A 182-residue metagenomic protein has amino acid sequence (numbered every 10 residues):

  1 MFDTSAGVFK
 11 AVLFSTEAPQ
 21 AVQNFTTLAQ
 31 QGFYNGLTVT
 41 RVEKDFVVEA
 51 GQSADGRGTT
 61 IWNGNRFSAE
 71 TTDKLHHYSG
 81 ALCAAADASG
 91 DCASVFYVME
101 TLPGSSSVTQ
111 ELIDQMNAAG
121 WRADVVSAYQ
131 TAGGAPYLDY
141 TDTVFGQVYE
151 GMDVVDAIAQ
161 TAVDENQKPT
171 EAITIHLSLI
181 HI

Functional and structural regions predicted by a protein language model:
M1-I180: Cyclophilin-like peptidyl-prolyl cis-trans isomerases
